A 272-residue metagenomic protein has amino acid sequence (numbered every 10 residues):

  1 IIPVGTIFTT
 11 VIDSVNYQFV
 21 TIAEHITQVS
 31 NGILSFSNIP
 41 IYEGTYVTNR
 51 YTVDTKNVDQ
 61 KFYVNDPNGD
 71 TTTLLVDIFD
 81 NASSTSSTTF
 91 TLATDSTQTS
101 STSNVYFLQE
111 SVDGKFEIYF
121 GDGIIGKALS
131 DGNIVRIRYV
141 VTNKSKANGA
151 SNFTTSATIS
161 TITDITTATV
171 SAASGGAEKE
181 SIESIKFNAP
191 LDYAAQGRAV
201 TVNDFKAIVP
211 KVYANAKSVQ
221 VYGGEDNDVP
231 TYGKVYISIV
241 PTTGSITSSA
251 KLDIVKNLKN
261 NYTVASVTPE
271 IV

Functional and structural regions predicted by a protein language model:
I2-G32: Hydrophobic or amphipathic alpha-helical targeting/insertion segments
G5, V76, V209: Residue-level signal for inorganic ion chemistry
D13, V140, V240-T242: Solvent-exposed coil/turn segments that connect beta secondary-structure elements in extracytoplasmic/periplasmic
V15, I33-L34, G114-G121, V235-I237: A generic structural motif
V15-Q18, S83-A93: Surface-exposed loop/edge segments in extracytoplasmic proteins
I26-S84, S111-D113, E117, K127-A199 (+1 more regions): Acidic, glycine-rich low-complexity/disordered segments
A93-N133: A surface-exposed beta-strand-loop module
Q196-V272: Carbohydrate-recognition loop of C-type lectin domains
